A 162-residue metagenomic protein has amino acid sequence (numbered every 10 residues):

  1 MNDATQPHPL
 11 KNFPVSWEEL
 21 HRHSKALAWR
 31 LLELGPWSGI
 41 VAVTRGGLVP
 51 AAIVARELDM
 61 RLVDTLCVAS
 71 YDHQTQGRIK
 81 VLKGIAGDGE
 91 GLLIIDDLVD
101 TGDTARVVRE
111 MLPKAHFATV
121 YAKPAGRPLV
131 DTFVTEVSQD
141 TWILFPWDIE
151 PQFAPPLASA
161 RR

Functional and structural regions predicted by a protein language model:
M1-R162: PRPP-associated nucleotide enzymes
